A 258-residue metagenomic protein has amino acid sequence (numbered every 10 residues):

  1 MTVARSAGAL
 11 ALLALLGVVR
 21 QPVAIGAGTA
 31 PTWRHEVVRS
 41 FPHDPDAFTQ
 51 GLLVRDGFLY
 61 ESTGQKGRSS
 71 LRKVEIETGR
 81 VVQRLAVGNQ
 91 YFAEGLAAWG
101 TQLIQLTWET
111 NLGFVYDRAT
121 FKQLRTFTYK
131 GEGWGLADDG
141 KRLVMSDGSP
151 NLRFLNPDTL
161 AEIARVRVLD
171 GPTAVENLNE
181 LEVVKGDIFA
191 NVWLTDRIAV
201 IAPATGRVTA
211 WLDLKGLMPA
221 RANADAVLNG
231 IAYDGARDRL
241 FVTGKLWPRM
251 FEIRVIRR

Functional and structural regions predicted by a protein language model:
G28-P45, T78-R80: A short helix->beta-strand "capping" segment at the edge of beta-propeller domains
V38-S70, A86, Q90-G95: Beta-strand-rich domains and repeat architectures in extracellular enzymes and scaffolds, especially beta-propellers
S40-P45, L85-N89, T126-K130, R167-T173 (+2 more regions): Surface loop/turn motifs at the tips and blade-to-blade linkers of beta-strand repeat domains
T49, L178, A224-G230: Signature of short aromatic-glycine-proline-rich micro-motifs recurring in repeat-based ectodomains
D56-G57, G100-T101, G140-K141, K185-G186 (+1 more regions): Short coil/turn segments that connect the beta-strands within blades of beta-propeller domains
E61-K66, L103-T110, M145-S149, A190-L194 (+1 more regions): Conserved beta-strand positions in repeat-built beta-propeller and related beta-rich domains
E75-T78, D117-T120, P157-T159, P203-G206 (+1 more regions): Short loop/turn segments that connect beta-strands within beta-propeller blades
